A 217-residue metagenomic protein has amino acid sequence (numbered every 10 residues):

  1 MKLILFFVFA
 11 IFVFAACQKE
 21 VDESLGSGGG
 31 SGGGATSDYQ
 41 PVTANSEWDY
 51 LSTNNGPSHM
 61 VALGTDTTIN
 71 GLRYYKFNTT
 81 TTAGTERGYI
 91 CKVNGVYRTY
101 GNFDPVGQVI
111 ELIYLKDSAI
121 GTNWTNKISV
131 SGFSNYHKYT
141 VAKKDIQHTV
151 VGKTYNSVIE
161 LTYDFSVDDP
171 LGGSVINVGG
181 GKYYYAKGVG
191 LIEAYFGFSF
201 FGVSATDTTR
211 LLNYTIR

Functional and structural regions predicted by a protein language model:
M1-I4, Q18-K19: Positively charged n-region of N-terminal signal peptides that target proteins for export
V13-A16: C-terminal motif of bacterial Sec signal peptides marking the signal peptidase cleavage site
V21-R217: Conserved functional acidic sites
